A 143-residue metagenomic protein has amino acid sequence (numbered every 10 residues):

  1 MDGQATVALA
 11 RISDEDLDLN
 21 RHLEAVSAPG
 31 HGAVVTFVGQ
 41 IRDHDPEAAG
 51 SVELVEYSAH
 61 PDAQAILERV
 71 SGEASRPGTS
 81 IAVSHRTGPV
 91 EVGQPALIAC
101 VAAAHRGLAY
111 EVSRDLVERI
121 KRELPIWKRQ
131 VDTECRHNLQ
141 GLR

Functional and structural regions predicted by a protein language model:
M1-L97, A102-R114, E118-R143: N-terminal, polar/charged subdomain of small-to-medium soluble alpha/beta proteins
